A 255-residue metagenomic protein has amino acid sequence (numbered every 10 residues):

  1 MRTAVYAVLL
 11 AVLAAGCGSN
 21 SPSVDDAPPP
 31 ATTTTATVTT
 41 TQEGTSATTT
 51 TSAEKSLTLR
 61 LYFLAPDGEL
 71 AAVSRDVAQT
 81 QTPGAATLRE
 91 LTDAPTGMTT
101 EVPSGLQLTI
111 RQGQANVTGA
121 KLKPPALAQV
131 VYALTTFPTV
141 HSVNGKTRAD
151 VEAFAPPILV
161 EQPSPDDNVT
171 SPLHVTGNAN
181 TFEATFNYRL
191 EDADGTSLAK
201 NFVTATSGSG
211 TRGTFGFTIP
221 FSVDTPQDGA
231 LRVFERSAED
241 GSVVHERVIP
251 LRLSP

Functional and structural regions predicted by a protein language model:
R2-V12, C17-P255: Bimodal "functional hotspot" detector
